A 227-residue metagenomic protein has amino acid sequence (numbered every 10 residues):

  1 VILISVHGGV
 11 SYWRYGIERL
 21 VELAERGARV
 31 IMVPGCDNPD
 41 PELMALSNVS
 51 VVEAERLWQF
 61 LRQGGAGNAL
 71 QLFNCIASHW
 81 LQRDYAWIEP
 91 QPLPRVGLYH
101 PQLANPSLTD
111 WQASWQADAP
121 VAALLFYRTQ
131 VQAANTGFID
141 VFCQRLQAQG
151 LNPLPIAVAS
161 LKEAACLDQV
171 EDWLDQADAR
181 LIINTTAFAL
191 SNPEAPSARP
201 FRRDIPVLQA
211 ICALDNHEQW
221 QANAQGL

Functional and structural regions predicted by a protein language model:
V1-L227: An N-terminal assembly and electron-transfer interface module characteristic of large anaerobic redox and radical
